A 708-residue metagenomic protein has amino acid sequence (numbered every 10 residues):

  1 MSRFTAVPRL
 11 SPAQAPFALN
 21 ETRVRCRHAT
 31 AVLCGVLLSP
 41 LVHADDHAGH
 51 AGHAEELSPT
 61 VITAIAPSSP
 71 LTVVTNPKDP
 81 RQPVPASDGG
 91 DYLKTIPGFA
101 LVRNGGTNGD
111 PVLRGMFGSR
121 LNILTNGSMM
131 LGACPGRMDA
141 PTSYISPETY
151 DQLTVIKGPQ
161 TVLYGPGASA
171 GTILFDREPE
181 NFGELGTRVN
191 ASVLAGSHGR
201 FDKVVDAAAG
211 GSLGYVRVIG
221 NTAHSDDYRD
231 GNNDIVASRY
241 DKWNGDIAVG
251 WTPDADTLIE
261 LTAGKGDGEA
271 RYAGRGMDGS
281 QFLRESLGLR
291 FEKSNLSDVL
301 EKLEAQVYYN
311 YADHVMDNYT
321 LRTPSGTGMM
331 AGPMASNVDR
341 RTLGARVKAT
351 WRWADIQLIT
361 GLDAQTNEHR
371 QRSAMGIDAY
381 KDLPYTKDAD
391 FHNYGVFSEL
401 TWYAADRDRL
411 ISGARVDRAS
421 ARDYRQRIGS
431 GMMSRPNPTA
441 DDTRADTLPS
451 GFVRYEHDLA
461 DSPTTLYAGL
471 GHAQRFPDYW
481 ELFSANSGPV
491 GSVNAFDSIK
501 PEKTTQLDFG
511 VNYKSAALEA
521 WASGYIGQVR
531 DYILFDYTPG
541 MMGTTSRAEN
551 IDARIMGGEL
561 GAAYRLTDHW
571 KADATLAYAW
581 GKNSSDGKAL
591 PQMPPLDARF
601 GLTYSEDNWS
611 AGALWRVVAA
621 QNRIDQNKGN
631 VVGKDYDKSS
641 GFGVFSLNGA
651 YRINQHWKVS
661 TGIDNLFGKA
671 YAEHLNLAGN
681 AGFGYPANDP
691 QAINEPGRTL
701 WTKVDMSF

Functional and structural regions predicted by a protein language model:
H47-A51, W402-L410, D417-A419, E519-A520 (+4 more regions): Gram-negative outer-membrane beta-barrel transporters
A54-Y92, D110, G118, D246: N-terminal periplasmic "start-of-domain" segments of outer-membrane beta-barrel proteins
P83, S87-Y92, G109-V112, L121-L124 (+4 more regions): N-terminal periplasmic accessory domains that precede and gate Gram-negative outer-membrane beta-barrel machines
M129-K157: Short acidic/polar hinge/loop motifs at secondary-structure boundaries that mediate gating or recognition
P135, T161, L174-D176, F182-G186 (+3 more regions): Periplasmic-side early beta-strands and strand-to-turn transitions of outer-membrane beta-barrels
V189, G276-V299, N337-T342, A389-F391 (+9 more regions): Outer-membrane beta-barrel signature, preferentially recognizing the C-terminal barrel domain of Gram-negative
S225, G231-N232, S238, D256-L303 (+2 more regions): Flexible loop and strand-edge segments within Gram-negative outer membrane beta-barrel domains
Q474-R475, Q528-R530, V617-Q626, A650-F708: C-terminal beta-signal and adjacent terminal beta-strands/loops of Gram-negative outer-membrane beta-barrel proteins
